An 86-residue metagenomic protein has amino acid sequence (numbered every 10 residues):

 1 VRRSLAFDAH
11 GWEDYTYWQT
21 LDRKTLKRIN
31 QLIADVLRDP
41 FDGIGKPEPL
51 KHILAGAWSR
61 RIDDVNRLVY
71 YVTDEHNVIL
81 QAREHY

Functional and structural regions predicted by a protein language model:
V1-S4, H10-L26, Q31, I44 (+2 more regions): Enriched for short, Lys/Arg-rich terminal
R38-F41: Generic structural signal for secondary-structure transition and capping sites
